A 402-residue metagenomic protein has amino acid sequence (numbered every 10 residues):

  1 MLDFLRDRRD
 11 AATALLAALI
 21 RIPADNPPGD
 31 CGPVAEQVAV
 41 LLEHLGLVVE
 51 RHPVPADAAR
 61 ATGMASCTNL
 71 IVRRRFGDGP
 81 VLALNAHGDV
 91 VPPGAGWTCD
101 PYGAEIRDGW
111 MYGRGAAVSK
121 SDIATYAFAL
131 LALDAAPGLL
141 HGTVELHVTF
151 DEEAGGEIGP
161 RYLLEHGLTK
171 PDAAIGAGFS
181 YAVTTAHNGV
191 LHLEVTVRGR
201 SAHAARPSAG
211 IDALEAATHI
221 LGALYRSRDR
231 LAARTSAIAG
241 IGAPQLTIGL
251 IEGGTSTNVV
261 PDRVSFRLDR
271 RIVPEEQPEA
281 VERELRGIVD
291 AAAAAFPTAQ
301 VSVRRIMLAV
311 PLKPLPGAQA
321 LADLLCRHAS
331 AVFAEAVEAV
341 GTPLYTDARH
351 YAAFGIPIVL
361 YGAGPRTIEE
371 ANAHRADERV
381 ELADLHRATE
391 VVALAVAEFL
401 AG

Functional and structural regions predicted by a protein language model:
M1-Y112, A132-L140, A348: Acidic/His- and Gly-rich active-site-bordering loop/insert found across diverse amide/peptide-bond hydrolases
A61-T62, F179, T184-A186, L191-G402: Metal-dependent amide/peptide-bond hydrolase catalytic core, centered on the "pita-bread" metallohydrolase fold
P80-L82, W110, E145, D172-A174 (+2 more regions): Structural motif
N85-A86, H147-T149, I175-G178, T196-R198 (+1 more regions): Short beta-strand segments
D108-A117, S201-A204: A short glycine/serine-rich beta->alpha loop
M111, S119-V190, A401: Acidic/histidine-rich catalytic neighborhood of metal-dependent amide-processing enzymes
